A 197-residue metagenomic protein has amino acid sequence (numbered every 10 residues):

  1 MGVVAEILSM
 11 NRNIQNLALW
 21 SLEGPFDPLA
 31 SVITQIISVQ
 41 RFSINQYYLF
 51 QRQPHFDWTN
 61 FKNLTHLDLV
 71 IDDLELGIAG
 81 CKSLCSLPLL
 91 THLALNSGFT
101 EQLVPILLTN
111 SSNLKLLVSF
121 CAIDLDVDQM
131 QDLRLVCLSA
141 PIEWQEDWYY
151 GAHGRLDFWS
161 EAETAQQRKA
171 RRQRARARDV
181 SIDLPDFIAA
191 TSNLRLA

Functional and structural regions predicted by a protein language model:
M1-H55, T59-G77, P88-T100, L114-L125 (+1 more regions): The conserved beta-strand core of Leucine-Rich Repeat
A5, S31, K82, P105-L108: Short, T/G/N/S-enriched strand-turn elements that build extracellular solenoid repeat scaffolds
L84-A197: Leucine-rich solenoid repeat modules
